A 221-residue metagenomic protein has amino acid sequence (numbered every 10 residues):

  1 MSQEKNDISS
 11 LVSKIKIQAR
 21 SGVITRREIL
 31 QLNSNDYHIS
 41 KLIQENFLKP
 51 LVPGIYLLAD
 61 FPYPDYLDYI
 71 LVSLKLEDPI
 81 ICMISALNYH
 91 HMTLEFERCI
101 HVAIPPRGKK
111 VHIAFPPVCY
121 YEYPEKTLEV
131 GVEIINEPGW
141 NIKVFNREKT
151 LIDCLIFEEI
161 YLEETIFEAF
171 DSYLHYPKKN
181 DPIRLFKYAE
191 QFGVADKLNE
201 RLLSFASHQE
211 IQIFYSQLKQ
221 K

Functional and structural regions predicted by a protein language model:
M1, A19, L32-N33: Helix-start/capping segments and mature chain N-termini
S2-I8, Y37: Short glycine/proline-centered loop/turn elements that form peptide/ligand docking sites
N6-I17: Short helix->loop/beta-hairpin flanking segments within DNA-binding domains
S10-L11, S21-E28, I43, I55-K221: Nucleic-acid-binding surface
Q31-Q44: Short amphipathic alpha-helical interaction segments
F47-P53: A short, conserved structural fragment
